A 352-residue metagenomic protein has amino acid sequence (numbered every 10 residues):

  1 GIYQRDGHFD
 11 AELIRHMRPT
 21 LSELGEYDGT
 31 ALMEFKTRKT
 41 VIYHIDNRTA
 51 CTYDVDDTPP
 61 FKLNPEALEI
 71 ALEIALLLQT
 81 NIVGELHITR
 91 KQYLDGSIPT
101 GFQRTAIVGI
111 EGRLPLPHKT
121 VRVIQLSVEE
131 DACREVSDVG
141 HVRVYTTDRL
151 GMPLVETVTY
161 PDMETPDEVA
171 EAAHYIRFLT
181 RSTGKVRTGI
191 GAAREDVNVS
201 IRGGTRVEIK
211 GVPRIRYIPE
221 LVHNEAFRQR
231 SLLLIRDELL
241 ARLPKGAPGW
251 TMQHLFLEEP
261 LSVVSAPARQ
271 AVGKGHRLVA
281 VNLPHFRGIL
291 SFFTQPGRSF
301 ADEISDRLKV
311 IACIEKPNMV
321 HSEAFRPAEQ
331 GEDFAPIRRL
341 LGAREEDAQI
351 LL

Functional and structural regions predicted by a protein language model:
G1-L352: Basic, nucleic-acid-interacting segments
